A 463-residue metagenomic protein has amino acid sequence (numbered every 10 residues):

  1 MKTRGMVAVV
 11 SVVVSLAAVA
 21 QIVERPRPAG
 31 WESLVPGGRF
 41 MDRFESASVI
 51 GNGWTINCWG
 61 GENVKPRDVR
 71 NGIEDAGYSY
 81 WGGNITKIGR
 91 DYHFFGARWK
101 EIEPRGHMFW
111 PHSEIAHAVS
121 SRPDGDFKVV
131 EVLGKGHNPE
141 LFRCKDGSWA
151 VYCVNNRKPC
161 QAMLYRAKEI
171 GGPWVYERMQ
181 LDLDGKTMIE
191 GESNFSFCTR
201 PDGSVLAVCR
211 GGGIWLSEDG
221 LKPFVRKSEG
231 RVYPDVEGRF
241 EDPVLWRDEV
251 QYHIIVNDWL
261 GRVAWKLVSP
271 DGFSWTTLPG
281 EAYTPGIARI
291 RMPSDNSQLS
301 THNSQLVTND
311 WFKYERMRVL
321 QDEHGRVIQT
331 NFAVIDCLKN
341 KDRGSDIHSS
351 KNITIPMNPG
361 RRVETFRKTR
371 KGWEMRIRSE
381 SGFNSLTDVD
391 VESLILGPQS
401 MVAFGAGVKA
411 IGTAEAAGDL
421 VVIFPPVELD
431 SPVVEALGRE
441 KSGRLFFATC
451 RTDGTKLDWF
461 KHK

Functional and structural regions predicted by a protein language model:
M1-G5: Positively charged n-region of N-terminal signal peptides that target proteins for export
V7-A17: Bacterial N-terminal signal peptides
Q21-T365: Carbohydrate-active catalytic/glycan-binding domains of CAZyme proteins, especially the secreted or lumenal ectodomains
P359-G360, T449-H462: Short beta-strand elements
G360-R378, K461-H462: Boundary/junction segments of secreted and surface-exposed precursor proteins
I377-S385: Short amphipathic, basic-aromatic surface patches that mediate peripheral association with negatively charged
S385-A403: Short, surface-exposed alpha-helix to beta-strand junction/turn motifs within ectodomains of secreted and cell-envelope
A403-T449: Structured beta-strand segments within beta-sheet-rich domains
